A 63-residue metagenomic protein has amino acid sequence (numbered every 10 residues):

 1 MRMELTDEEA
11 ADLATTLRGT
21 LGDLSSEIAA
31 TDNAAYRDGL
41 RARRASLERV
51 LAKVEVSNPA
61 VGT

Functional and structural regions predicted by a protein language model:
M1-D23, E27: N-terminal acidic leader/helix
A30, A34-T63: Short, charge-rich amphipathic interface segments used for partner binding and complex assembly
